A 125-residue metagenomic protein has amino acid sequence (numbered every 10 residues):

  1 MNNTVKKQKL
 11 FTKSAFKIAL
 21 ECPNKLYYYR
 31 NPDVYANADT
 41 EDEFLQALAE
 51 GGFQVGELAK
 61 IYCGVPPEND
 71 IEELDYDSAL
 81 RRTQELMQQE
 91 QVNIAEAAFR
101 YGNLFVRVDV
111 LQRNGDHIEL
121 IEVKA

Functional and structural regions predicted by a protein language model:
M1-D116: Metal-dependent nuclease catalytic cores that hydrolyze phosphodiester bonds in DNA/RNA, characterized by
L120: Detector for conserved single-position "signature" residues within domains
V123-A125: Short beta-strand-loop-alpha-helix junction that forms the active-site gateway of nucleic-acid-processing nucleases
